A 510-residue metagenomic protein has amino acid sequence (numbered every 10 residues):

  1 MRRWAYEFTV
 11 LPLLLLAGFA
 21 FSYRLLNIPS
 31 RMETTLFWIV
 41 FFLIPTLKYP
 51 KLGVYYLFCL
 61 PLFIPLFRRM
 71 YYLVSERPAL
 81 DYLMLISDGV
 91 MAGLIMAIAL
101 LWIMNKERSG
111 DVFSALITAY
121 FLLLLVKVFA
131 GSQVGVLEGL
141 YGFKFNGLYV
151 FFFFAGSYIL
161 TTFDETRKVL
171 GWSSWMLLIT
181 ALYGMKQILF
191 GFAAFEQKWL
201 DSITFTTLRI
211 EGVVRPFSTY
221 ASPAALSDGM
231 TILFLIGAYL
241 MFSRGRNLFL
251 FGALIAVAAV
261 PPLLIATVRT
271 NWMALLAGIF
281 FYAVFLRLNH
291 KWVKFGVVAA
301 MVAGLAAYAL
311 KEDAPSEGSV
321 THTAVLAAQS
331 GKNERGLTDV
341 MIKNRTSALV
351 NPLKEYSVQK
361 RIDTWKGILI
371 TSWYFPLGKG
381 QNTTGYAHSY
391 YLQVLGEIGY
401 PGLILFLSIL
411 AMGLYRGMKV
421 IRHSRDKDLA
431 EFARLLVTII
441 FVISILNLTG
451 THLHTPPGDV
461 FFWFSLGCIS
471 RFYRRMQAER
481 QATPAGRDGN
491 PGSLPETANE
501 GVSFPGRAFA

Functional and structural regions predicted by a protein language model:
M1-A17, L36-I44, K168-W175, F234-G318 (+2 more regions): Hydrophobic alpha-helical segments of polytopic membrane proteins
A5-W102, V126-A130, I443, F464: N-terminal signal-anchor transmembrane segment
G18-A20, L235, L276-I279, K291-V297 (+2 more regions): Transmembrane alpha-helices of multi-pass inner-membrane enzymes
K51-V54, E107-L122, G147, A155-F192: Interfacial loop-to-transmembrane-helix boundary motif in multi-pass membrane proteins
M84-L94, A115-L125, G135-Y158, L177: Aromatic-anchored transmembrane helix interface
F121-F129, R167-W199, T204-G212, S218-L288 (+4 more regions): Alpha-helical transmembrane segments of multi-pass inner-membrane proteins
L254-A258, G417-T449, F461: Loop-to-helix entry and N-terminal half of a specific, functionally important transmembrane alpha helix in multi-pass
H322-A387, Y391-V394, I398-L405: TM-adjacent membrane-interface loops and short helices in multi-pass inner/ER membrane proteins
